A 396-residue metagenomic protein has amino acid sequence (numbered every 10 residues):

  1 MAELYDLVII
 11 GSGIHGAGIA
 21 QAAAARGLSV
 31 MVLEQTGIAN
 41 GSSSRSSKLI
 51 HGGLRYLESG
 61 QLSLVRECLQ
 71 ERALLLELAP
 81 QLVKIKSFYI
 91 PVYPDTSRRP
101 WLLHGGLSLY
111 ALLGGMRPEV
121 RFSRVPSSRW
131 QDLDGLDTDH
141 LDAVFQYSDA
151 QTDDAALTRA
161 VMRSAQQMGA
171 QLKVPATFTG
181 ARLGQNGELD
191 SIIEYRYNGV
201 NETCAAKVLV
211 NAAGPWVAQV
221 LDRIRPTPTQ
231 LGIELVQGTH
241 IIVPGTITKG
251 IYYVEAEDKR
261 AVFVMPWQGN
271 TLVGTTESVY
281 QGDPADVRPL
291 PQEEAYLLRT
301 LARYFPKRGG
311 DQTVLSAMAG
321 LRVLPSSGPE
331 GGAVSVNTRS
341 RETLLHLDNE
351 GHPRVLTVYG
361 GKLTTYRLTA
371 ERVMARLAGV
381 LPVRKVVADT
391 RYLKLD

Functional and structural regions predicted by a protein language model:
A2-H15: Beta1/beta-strand and adjacent pyrophosphate-binding region of the FAD-binding site in flavoprotein oxidoreductases
E3-Y5, G199-V208: Core beta-strand elements of the Rossmann-like FAD/NAD(P) dinucleotide-binding domain in flavoenzyme oxidoreductases
A24-R45: Glycine-rich FAD pyrophosphate-binding loop
K48-D132, V262: Dinucleotide-binding Rossmann-like beta1-alpha1 core, especially the glycine-rich loop that anchors the ADP
V92-M168, K173, L183-G187, Q268 (+3 more regions): Flavin (FAD/FMN) cofactor-binding and adjacent substrate-gating region of FAD-dependent oxidoreductase domains
S148, D154-A156, S164, R225-L272 (+1 more regions): C-terminal catalytic lobe of FAD-dependent flavoproteins
N211-P226: Flavin (primarily FAD) binding-site architecture
